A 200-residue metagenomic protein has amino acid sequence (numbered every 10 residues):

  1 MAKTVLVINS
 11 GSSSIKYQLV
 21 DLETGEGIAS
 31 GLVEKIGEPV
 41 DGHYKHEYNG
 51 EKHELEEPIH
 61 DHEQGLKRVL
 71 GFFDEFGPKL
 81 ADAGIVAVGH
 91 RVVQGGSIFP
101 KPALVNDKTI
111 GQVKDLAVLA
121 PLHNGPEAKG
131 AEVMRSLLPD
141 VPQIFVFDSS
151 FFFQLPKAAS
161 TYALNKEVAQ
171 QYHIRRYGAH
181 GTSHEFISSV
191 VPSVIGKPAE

Functional and structural regions predicted by a protein language model:
V5, S14-H60: Short glycine-rich, Thr/Ser-proximal phosphate-binding strand/loop in the N-terminal lobe of ATP-dependent enzymes
N9, V33, V88, D148: Residue-level signal for inorganic ion chemistry
P39-G84, G130: Conserved active-site "lid/cap" helical segment
K52-E56, Q112-A117, Q170-I174: Short glycine/proline- and acidic residue-enriched helix-loop micro-motifs that form flexible lids or anion-recognition
I59-E63, K67, A103, D107 (+3 more regions): Electropositive phosphate-/nucleotide-binding environments in soluble metabolic enzymes
F73-H123, I144, F151-A159: Short beta-strand-loop/turn "lid" adjacent to the catalytic site in phosphate-handling enzymes
N124-G125, A131-E200: Phosphate-binding/catalytic loop of phosphoryl-transfer enzymes
